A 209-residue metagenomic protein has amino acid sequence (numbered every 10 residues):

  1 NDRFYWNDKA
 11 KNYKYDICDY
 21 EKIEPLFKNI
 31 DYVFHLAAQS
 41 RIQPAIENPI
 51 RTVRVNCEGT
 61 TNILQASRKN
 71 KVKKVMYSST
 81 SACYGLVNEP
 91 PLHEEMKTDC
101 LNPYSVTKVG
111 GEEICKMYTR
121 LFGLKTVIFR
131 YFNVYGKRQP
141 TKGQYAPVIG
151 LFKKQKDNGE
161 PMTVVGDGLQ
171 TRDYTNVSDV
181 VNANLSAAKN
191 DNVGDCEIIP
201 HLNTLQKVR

Functional and structural regions predicted by a protein language model:
N1-V134, S178, N184-A188, E197: N-terminal Rossmann-like NAD(P)+-binding domain of SDR-like oxidoreductases, especially those catalyzing
V55-E58, P147, L151: A general alpha-helical scaffold signature found inside nucleotide-binding enzyme cores
V109, V134-G150, N158-E160, V165 (+4 more regions): Glycine/proline-rich active-site loop of Rossmann-fold NAD(P)-dependent oxidoreductases
Y118, F152, K156: Short amphipathic helix/loop within the catalytic HATPase_c
